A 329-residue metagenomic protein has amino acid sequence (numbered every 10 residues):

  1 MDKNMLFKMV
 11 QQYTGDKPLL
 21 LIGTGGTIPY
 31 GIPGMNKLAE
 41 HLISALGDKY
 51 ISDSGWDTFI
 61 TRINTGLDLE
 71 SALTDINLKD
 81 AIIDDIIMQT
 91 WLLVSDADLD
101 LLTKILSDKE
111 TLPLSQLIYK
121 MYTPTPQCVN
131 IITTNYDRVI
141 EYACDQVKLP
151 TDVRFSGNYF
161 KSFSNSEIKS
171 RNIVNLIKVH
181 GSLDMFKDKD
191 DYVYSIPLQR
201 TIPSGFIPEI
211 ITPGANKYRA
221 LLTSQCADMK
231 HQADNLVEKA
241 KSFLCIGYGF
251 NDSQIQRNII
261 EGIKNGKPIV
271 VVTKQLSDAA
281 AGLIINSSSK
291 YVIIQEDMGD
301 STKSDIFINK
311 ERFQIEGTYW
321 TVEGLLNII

Functional and structural regions predicted by a protein language model:
M1-V237, S242, F250, I259-E261 (+2 more regions): Conserved catalytic-core helix/loop/strand module for nucleotide-ribose chemistry
D252-Q254: Short, solvent-exposed loop/turn segments at secondary-structure junctions
